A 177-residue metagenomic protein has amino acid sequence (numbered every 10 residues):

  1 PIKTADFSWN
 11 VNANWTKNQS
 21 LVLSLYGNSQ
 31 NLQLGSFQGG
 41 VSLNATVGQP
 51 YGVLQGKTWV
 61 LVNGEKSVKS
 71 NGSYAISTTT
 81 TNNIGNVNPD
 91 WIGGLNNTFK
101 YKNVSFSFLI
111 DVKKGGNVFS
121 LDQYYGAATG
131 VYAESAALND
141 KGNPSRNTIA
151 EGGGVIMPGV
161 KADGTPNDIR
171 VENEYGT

Functional and structural regions predicted by a protein language model:
P1, S8, D90-G94: Transmembrane beta-barrel architecture of outer-membrane proteins
I2-W9, V22-Q30, V41, A45-T46 (+2 more regions): Short loop/turn motifs that connect adjacent beta-strands in outer-membrane beta-barrel proteins
V11-A13, F108: Membrane-embedded beta-strand positions of outer-membrane beta-barrel proteins
W15-L21, Y101-N103, V112-G116: Transmembrane beta-strands of outer-membrane beta-barrel pores
G27-Q33, Q123-Y125: Short secondary-structure boundary/capping segments
F37-V112, G154-T177: Outer-membrane beta-barrel transmembrane strand signature
K113-T177: Extracytoplasmic gating/loop element in the C-terminal half of outer-membrane beta-barrel translocons and assembly
